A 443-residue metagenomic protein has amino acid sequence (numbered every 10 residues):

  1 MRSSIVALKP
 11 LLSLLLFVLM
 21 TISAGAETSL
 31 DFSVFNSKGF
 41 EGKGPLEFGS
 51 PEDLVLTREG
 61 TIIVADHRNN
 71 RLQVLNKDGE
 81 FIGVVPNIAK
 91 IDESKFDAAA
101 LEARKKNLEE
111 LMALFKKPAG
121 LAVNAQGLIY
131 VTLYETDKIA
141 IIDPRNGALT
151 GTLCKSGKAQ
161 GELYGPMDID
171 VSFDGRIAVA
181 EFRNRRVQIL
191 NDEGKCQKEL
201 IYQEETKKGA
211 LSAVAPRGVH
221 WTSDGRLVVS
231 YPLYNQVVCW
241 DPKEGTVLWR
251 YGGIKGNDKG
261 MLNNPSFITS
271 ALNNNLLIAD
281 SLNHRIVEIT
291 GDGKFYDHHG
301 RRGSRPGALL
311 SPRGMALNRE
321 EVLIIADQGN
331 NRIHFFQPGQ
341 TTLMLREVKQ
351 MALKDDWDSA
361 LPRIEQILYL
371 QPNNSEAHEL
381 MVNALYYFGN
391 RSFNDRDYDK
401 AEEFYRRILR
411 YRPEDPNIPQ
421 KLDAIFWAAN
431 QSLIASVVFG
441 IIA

Functional and structural regions predicted by a protein language model:
T28-E52, G79-K117, N146-M167, G194-A215 (+2 more regions): Gly/Pro-rich loop segments of beta-rich domains
E41-N70: Beta-strand-rich domains and repeat architectures in extracellular enzymes and scaffolds, especially beta-propellers
G49, T341-A352, E379-N390: Alpha-helical tetratricopeptide repeat
L56-E59, V123-Q126, V171-D174, W221-D224 (+2 more regions): Residue-level detector of Asp-centered blade-edge/turn motifs that repeat once per structural unit in beta-propeller
V64-H67, V131-E135, V179-R183, V229-L233 (+2 more regions): Conserved beta-strand positions in repeat-built beta-propeller and related beta-rich domains
L309-R346: Blade-level signature of beta-propeller repeat domains, shared across WD40, Kelch, NHL, RCC1 and BNR/Asp-box propellers
